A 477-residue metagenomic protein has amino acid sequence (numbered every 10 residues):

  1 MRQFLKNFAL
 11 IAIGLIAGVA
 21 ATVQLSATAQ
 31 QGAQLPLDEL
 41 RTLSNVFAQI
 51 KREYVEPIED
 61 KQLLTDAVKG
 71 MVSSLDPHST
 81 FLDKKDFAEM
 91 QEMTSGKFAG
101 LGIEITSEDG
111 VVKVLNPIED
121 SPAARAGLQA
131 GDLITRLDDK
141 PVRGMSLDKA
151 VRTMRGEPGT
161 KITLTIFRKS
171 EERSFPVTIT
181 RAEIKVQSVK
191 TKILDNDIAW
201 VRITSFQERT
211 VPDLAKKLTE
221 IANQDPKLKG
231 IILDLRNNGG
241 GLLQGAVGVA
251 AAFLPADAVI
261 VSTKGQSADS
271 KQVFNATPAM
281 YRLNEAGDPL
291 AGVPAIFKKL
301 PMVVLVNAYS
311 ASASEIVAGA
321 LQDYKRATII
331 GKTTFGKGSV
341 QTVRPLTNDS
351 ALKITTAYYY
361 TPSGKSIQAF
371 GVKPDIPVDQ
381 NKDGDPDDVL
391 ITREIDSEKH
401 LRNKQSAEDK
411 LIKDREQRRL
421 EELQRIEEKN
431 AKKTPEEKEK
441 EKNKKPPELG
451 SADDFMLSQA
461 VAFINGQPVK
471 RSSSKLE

Functional and structural regions predicted by a protein language model:
M1-I231, L235-G239, L243-G245, A252-P255 (+1 more regions): Flexible, low-complexity junctional segments that flank or bridge functional domains
F4-L5, A21-T22, V189-E477: C-terminal "post-core" interaction segments
